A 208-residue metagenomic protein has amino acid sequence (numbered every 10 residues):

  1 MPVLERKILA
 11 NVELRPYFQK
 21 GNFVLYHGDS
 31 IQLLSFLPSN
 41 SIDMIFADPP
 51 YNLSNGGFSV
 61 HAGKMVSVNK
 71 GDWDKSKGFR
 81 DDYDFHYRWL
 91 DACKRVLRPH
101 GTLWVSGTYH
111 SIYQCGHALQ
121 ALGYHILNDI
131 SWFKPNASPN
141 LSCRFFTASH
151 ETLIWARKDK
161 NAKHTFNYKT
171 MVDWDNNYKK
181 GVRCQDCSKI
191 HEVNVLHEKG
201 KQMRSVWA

Functional and structural regions predicted by a protein language model:
M1-L4, I8-A208: Core catalytic lobe of class I
